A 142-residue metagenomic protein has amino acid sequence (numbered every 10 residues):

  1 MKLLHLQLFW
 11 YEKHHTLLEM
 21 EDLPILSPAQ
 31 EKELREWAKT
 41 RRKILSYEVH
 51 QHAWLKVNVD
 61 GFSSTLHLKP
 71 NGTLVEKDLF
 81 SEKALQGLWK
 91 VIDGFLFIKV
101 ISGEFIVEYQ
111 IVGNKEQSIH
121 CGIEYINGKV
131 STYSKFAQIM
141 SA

Functional and structural regions predicted by a protein language model:
M1-Q86, F95-A142: Lipid interaction determinants
